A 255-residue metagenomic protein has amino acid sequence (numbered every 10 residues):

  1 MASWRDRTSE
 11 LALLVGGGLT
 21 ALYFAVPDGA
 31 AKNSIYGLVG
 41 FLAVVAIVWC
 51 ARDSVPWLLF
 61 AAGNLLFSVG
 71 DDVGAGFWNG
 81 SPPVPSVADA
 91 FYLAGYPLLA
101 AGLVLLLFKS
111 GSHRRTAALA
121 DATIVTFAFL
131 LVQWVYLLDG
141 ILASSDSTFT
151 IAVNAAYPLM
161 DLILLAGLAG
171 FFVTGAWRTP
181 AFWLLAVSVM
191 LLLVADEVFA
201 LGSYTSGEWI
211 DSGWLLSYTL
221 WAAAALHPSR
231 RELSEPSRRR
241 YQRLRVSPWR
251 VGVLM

Functional and structural regions predicted by a protein language model:
M1-M255: Polytopic alpha-helical membrane-helix bundles and their juxtamembrane interface segments in multi-pass membrane
